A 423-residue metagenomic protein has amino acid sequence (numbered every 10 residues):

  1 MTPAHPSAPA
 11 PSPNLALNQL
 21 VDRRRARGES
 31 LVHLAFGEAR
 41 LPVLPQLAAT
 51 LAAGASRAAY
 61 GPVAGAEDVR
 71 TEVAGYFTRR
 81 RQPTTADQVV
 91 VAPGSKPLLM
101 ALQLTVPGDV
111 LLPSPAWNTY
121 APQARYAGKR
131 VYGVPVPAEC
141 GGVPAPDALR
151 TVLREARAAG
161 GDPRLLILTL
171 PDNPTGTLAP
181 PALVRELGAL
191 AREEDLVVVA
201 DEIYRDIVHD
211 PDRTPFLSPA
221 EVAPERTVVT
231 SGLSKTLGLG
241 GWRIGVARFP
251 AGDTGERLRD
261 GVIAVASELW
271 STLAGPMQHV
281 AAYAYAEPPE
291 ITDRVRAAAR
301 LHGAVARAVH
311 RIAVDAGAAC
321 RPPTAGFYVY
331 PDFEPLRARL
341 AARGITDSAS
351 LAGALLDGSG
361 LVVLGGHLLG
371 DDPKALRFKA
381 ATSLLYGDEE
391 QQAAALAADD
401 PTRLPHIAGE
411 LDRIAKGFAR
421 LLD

Functional and structural regions predicted by a protein language model:
T2-P93, P137, E287, Y386-E389 (+2 more regions): N-terminal small-domain helix-loop-helix segment of the aminotransferase-like
R24-R27, A127, E193-E194, A316: Helix C-cap/helix->beta junction micro-motif
P83, A341, A354-V363, L369-D423: PLP-dependent enzyme catalytic core of the Aspartate aminotransferase-like
L104-L168: PLP-dependent aminotransferase-like
L112, G133, V198-A200, V363-G365: Hydrophobic residues in well-ordered beta-strands that form the structural core
G141-T214: Active-site phosphate-binding strand-loop segment of PLP-dependent enzymes
R226-R300, D412: Conserved core segment of the aminotransferase class I/II
A299-R307, V314, C320-R339: Conserved glycine-rich beta-strand-loop-beta hairpin in the small C-terminal domain of fold type I
